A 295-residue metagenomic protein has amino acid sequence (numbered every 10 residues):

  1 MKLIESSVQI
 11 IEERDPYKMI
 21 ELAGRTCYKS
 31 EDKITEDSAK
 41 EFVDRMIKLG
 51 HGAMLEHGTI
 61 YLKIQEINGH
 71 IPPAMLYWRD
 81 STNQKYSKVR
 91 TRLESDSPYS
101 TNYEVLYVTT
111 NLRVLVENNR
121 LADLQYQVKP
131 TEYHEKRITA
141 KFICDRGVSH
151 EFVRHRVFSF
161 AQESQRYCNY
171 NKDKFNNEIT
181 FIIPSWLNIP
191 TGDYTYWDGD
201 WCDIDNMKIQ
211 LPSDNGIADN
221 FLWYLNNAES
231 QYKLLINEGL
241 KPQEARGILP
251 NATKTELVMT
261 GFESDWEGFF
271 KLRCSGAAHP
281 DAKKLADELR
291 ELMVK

Functional and structural regions predicted by a protein language model:
M1-K295: Family-specific signature for flavin-dependent thymidylate synthase
